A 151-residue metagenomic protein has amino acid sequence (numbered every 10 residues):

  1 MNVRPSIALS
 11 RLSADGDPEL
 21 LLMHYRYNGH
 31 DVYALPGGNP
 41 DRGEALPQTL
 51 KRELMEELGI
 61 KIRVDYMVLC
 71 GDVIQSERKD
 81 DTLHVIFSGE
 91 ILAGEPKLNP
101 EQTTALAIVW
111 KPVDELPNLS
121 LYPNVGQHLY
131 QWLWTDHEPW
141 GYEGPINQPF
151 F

Functional and structural regions predicted by a protein language model:
M1-L35, I62, Y66: N-terminal strand-loop-strand
V3, V73-K97, V109, Q131-D136: Active-site-adjacent beta-strand/loop module that shapes the phosphate/pyrophosphate-binding cleft
L9-S10, L22, G89-I91, W110: Conserved hydrophobic "DFG−1" position in protein kinase catalytic cores
S10, M67-D72, G94: Residue-level recognition of beta-strand microenvironments
L35-V68, F87: The catalytic Nudix box helix
P40, I91-L92, P96, V113-L116: Hydrophobic pocket-lining residues within nucleotide cofactor-binding pockets
N99-L133: NUDIX/MutT-family hydrolases
L129-F151: Charged phosphate-binding loop/patch that engages nucleotide di/tri-phosphates or the phosphate backbone of nucleic
